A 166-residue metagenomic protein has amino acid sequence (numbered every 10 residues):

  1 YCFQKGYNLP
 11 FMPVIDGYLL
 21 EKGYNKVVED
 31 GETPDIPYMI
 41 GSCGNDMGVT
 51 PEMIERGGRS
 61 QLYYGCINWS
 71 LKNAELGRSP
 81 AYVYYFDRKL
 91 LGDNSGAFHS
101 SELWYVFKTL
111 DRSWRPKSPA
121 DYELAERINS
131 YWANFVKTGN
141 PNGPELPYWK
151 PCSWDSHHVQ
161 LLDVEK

Functional and structural regions predicted by a protein language model:
Y1-L71: Substrate-access "cap/lid" subdomains that shape and gate the entrance to catalytic or ligand-binding pockets
Y64-I67, L71-K166: Mobile gating loops/cap/lid regions near enzyme active sites that modulate substrate access
